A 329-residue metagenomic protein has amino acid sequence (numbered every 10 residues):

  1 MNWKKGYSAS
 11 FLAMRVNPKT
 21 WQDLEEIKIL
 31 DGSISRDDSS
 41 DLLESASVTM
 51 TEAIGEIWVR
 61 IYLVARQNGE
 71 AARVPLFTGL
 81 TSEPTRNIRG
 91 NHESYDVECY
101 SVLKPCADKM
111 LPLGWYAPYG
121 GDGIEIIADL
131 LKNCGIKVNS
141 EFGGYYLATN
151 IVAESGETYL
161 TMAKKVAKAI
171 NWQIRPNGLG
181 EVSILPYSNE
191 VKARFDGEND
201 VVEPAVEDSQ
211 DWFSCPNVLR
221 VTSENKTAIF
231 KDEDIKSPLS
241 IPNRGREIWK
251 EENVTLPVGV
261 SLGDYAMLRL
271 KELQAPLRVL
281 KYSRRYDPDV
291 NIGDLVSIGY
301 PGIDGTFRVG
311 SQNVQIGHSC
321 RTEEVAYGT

Functional and structural regions predicted by a protein language model:
M1-K28: Polar/acidic, low-complexity leader/linker segments enriched in S/T/G and N/D
M1-S10, K164, G178, P186-S319 (+1 more regions): Acidic, small/polar-enriched beta strand-loop surface segments
N2, R89-C106, F142-P216, R220: Short beta-strand-centered interaction patches in the first periplasmic/extracellular domains of large envelope
A13-T20, L63-A72, S223-N225, I298-G302: Short acidic, glycine-rich loop/turn motifs
Q22-I61, P105-C106, M110, P118-G121 (+1 more regions): Extracellular/virion structural assembly segments
G32-E52, H92-P105, V166, V221 (+3 more regions): Oligomerization/assembly interface segments of phage tail-like spikes and tubes
S39-V48, C99, L111-N139, E154-G178 (+2 more regions): Amphipathic, non-transmembrane alpha-helical segments in extracytoplasmic/periplasmic proteins
T51-K137, T322: Surface-exposed cap/loop segments at beta↔alpha junctions
